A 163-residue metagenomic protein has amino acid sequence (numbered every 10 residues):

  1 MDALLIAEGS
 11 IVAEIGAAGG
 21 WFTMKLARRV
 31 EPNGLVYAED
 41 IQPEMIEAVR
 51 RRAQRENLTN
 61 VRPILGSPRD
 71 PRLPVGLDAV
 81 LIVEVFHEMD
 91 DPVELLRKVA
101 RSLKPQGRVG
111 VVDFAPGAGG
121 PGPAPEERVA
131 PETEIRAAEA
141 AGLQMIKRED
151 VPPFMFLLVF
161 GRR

Functional and structural regions predicted by a protein language model:
M1-I11: Conserved alpha-helix/loop element of class I SAM-dependent methyltransferases that forms part of the SAM/SAH-binding
G9, R69-V80: A short acidic, Gly/Pro-enriched loop at the edge of an enzyme's catalytic core that lines a small-molecule cofactor
S10, G34, G107: Glycine-centered, small-residue-biased loops immediately flanking beta-strands in adenine/cofactor-binding cores
A13-P71: Class I SAM-dependent methyltransferase SAM/SAH-binding core
A27-E31, V93-R108: A short glycine-rich, Lys/Arg-flanked "PGG" loop and its adjoining helix->strand segment in the class I
I46, R108-I135: Conserved class I S-adenosyl-L-methionine
L77-V93: A short SAM/SAH-binding and catalytic strip from SAM-dependent methyltransferases
A141-R163: Core SAM-dependent methyltransferase catalytic element
